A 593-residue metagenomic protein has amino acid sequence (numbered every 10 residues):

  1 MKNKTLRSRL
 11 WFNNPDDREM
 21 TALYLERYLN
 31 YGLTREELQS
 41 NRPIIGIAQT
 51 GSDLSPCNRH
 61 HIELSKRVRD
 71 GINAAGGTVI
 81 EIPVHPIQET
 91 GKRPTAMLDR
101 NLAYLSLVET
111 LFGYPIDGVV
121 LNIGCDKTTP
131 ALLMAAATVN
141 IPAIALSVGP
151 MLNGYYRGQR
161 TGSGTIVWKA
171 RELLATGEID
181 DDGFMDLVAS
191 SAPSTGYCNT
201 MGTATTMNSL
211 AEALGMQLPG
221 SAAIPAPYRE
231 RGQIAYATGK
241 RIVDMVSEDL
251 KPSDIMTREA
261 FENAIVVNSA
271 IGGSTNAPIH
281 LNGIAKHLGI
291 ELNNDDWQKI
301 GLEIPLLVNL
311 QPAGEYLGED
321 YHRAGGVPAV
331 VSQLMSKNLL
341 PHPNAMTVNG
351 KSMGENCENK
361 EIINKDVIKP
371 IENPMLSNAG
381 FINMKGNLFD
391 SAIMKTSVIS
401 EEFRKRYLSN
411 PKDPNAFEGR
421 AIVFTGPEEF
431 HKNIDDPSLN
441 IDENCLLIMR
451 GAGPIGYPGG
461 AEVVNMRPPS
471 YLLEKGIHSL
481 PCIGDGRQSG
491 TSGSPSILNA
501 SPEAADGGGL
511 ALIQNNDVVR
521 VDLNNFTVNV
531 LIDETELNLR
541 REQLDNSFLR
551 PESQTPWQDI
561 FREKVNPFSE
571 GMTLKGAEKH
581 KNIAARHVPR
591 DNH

Functional and structural regions predicted by a protein language model:
M1-D53, C57, K66-H85, T90 (+5 more regions): Catalytic or ion-coupling anion/metal-binding cores of large enzyme and transporter domains
H61: Glycine-rich beta-alpha loop segments
D99: Glycine-rich phosphate- or other oxyanion-binding loops that anchor nucleotides, phosphorylated ligands
A103-Y114: Short, well-structured alpha-helical segments in soluble
F112-L132, A143-V148: A short, small-residue-rich loop immediately preceding and capping a beta-strand
